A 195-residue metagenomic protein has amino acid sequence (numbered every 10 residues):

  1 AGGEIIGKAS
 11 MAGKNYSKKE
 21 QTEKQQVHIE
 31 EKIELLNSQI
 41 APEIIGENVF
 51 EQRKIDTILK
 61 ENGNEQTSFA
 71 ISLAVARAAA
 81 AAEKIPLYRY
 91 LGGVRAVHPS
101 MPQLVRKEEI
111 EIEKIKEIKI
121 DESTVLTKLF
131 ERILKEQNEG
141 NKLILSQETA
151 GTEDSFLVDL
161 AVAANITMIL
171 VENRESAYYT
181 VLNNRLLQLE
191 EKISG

Functional and structural regions predicted by a protein language model:
A1-E4, A9-G13, L104-E109, K114 (+1 more regions): Short beta-strand elements
A9-I85, L91: Metal- or metallocofactor-binding catalytic centers and their adjacent structured scaffolds across diverse enzyme
S17, Y88-E109, K114: Flexible glycine-/small-residue-enriched beta->alpha junction loops that bind anionic phosphate/pyrophosphate groups
E34, S38-V49, K60, A80-I85 (+6 more regions): Generic secondary-structure signature for well-ordered alpha-helical cores
G63-A82, P102-E109, E153, A164-I169: Conserved phosphate/anionic-ligand binding catalytic regions in large, soluble enzymes, centered on
E111-K128, K142-T149: Catalytic beta/alpha-barrel core
S123-E139, E153-F156: Active-site-adjacent beta->alpha loops and helix N-cap segments on the catalytic face of soluble alpha/beta enzymes
T149-G195: Flexible C-terminal active-site loop/helix
